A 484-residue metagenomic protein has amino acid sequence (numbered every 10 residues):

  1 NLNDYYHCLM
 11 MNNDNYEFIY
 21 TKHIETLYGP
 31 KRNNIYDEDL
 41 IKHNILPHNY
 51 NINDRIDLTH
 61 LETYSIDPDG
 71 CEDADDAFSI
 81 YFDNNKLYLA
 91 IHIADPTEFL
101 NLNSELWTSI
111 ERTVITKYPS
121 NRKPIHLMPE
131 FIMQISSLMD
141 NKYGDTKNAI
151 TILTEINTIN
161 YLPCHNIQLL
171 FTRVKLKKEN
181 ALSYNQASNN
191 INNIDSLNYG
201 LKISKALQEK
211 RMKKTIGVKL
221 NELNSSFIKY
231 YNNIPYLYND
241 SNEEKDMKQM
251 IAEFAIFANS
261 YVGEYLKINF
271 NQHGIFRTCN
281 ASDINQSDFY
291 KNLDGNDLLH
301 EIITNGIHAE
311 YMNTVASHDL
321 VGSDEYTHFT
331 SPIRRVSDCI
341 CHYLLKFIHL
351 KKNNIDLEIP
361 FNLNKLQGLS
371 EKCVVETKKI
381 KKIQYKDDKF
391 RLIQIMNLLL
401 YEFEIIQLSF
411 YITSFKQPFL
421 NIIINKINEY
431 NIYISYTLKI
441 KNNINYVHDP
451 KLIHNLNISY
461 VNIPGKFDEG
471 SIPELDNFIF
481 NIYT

Functional and structural regions predicted by a protein language model:
N1-N13, I19: N-terminal extension/subdomain marker
C8, N12, L40-I444, L452-N457 (+2 more regions): Electropositive polyanion-binding surfaces
I19, I479-I482: P-loop NTPase motor module signature
I19-H48, I268: Reverse-transcribing Pol proteins
